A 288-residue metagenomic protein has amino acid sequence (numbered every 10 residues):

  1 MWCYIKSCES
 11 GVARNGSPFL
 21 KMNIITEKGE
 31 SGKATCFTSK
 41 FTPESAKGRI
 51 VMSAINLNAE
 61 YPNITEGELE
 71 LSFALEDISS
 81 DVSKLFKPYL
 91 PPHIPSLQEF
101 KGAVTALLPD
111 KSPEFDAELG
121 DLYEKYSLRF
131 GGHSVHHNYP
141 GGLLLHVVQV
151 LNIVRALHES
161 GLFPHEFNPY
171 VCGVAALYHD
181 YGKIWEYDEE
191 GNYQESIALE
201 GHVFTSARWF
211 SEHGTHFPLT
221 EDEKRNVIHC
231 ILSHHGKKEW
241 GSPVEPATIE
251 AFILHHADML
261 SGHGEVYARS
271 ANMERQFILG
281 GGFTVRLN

Functional and structural regions predicted by a protein language model:
M1-R14: Structural detector for short beta-strands of small beta-barrel domains
C3, V150, D258: Divalent metal-coordination and catalytic microenvironments
G11-N23: Short aromatic-glycine-enriched beta-strand elements
K28-S45: Beta-strand/loop nucleic-acid-binding surfaces
L57-L90: OB-fold/S1-family single-stranded nucleic acid-binding modules
D77-I197, K237: Acidic/His-rich, divalent-metal-binding segments that scaffold phosphate/diphosphate chemistry
L162-M273: Divalent metal-dependent catalytic cores for phosphoryl transfer on phosphate-bearing substrates
H255, F283-N288: N-terminal intrinsically disordered, cationic/polar leader segments that include organellar targeting peptides
